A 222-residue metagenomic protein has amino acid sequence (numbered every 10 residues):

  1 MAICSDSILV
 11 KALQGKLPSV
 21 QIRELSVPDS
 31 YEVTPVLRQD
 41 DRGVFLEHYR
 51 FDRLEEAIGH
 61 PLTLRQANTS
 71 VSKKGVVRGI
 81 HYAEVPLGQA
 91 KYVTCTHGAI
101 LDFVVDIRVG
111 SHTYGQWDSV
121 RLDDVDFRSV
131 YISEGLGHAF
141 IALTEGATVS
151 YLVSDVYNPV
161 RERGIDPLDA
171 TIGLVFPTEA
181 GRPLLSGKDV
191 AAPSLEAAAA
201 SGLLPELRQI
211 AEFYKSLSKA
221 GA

Functional and structural regions predicted by a protein language model:
A2-V125, T144-G146, N158-A222: Non-catalytic, conserved peripheral segments adjacent to functional cores
F103, Y131-S133: Short, conserved beta-strand edge motifs with alternating hydrophobic and charged residues
F127, E134-V153: Ligand-binding loop in jelly-roll beta-barrel domains
